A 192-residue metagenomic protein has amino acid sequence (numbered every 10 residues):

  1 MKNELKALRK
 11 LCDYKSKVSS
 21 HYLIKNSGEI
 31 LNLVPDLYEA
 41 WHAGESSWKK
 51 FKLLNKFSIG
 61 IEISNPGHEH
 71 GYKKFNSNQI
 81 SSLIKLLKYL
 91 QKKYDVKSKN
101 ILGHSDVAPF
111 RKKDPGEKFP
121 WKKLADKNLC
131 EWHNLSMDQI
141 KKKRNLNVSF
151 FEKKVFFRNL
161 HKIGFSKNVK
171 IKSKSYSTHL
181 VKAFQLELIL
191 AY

Functional and structural regions predicted by a protein language model:
M1-K99: Active-site-adjacent loop/helix surface patches within enzyme catalytic domains that shape the substrate-binding cleft
K52, G67, Y72-N168, H179-E187: Basic/polar, cationic surfaces and motifs that engage anionic cell-wall and phosphate/carboxylate ligands
I171-K172: C-terminal soluble interaction/assembly domains
L190-Y192: Extracellular LysM carbohydrate-binding repeats and other cell-envelope/extracellular binding modules
